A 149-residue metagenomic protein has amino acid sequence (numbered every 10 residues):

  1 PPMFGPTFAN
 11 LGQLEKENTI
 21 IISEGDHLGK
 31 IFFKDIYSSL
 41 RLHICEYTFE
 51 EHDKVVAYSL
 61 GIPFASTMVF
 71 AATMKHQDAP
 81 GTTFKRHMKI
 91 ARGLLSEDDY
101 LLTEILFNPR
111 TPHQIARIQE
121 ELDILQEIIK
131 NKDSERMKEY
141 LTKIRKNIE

Functional and structural regions predicted by a protein language model:
P1-Y47: Rossmann-fold dinucleotide-binding core
E46-E149: An accessory alpha-helical subdomain
